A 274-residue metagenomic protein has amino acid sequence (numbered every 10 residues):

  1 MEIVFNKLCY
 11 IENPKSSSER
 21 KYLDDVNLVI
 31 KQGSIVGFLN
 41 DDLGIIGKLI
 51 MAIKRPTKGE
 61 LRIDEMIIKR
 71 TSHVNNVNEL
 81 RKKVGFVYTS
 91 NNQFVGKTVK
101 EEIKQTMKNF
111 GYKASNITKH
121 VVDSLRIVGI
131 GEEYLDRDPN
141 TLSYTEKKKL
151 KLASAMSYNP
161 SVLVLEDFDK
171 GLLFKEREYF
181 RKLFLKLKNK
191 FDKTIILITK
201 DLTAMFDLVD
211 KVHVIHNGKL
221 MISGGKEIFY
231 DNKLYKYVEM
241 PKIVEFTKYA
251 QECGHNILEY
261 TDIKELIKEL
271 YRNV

Functional and structural regions predicted by a protein language model:
M51: Helix-to-loop junction immediately C-terminal to a conserved catalytic motif
N116-E133: Conserved ABC ATPase "signature" region
D138-L142: Conserved ABC ATPase signature
T199-K200: H-loop/switch region of ABC-family ATPase nucleotide-binding domains
M205-D207: A short, surface-exposed alpha-helical micro-motif characterized by mixed small hydrophobic and charged/polar residues
K219-I243: Conserved beta-strand-loop-alpha-helix hinge in the C-terminal portion of ABC ATPase nucleotide-binding domains
Y235-V274: ABC ATPase nucleotide-binding domains
